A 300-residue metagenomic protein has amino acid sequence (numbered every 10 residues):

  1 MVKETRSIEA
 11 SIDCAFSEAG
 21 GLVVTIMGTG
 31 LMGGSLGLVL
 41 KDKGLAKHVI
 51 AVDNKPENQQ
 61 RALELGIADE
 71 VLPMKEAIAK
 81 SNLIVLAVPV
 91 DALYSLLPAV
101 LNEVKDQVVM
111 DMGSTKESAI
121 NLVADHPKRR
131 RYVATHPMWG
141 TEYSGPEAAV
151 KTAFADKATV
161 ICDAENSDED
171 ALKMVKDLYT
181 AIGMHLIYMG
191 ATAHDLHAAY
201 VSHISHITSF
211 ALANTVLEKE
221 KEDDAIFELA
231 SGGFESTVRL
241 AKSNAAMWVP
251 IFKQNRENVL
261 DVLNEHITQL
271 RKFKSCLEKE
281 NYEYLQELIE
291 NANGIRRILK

Functional and structural regions predicted by a protein language model:
V2-I78: NAD(P)+-binding Rossmann beta1-loop-alpha1 motif at the extreme N-terminus of oxidoreductases
V23, H48, R131, A158 (+1 more regions): Residues at the starts of beta-strands that form the adenosine-phosphate
M74-V108: Rossmann-like NAD(P)-binding element
V88-V90, G113-S114, P137, E165: Short glycine-/small-residue-rich Rossmann-like dinucleotide-binding loops
L96-E147: Rossmann-like NAD(P)(H) cofactor-binding subdomain of soluble oxidoreductases
K151-S236: Internal alpha-helical scaffold of NAD(P)-dependent oxidoreductase catalytic cores
D223-A292: Interdomain hinge/lid region at the active-site interface of Rossmann-like NAD(P)-dependent oxidoreductases
